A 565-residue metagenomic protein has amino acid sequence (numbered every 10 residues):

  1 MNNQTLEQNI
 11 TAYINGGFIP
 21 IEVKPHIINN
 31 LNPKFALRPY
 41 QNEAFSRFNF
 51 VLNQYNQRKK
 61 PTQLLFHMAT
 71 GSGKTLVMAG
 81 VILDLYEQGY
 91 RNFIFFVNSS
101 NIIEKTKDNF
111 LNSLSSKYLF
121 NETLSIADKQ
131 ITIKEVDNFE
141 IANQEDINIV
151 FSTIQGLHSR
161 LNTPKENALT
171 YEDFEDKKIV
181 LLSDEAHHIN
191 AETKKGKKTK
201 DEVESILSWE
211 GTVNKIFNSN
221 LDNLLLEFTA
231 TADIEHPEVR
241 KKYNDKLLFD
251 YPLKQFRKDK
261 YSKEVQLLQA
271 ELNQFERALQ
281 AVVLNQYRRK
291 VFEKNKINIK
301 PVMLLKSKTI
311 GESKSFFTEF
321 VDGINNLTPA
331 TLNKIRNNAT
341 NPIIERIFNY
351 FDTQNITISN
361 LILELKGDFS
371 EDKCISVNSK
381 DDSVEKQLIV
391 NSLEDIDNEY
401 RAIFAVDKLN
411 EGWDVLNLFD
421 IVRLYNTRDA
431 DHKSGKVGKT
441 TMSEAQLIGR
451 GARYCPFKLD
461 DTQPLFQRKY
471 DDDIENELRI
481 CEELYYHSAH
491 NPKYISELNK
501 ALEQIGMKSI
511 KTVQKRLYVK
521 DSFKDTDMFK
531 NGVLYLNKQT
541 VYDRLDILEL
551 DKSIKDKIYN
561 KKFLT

Functional and structural regions predicted by a protein language model:
N2-A12, L31, S46, Q88-Y90 (+12 more regions): Helicase-associated low-complexity regulatory tails and linkers flanking the ATPase motor
P20-K34: Conserved adenine-nucleotide phosphate-binding loops and their immediately adjacent elements
K34-K60: N-terminal pre-P-loop "Q-motif" helix
R58-V81: Walker A/P-loop
L64-H67, I94, L304: Short hydrophobic/aromatic beta-strand immediately N-terminal to the Walker A/P-loop
G71, V97-N98, T229-A230, D407: Conserved H-loop
Y90-F96: Conserved catalytic segments around the Walker B and adjacent sensor/switch elements of P-loop NTPase domains
F96, L182-S183: Generic enzyme active-site microenvironment
